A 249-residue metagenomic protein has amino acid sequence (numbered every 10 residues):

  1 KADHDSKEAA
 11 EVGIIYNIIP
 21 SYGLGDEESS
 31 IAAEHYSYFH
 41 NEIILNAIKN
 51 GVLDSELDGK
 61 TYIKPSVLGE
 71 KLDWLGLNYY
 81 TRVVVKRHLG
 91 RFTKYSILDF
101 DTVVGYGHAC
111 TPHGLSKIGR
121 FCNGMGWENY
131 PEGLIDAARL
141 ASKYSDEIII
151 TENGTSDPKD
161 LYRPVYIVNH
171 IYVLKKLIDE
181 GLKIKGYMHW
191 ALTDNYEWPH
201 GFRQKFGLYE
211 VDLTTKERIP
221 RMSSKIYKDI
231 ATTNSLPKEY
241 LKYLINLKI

Functional and structural regions predicted by a protein language model:
K1-I249: Active-site region of glycoside hydrolase catalytic domains
